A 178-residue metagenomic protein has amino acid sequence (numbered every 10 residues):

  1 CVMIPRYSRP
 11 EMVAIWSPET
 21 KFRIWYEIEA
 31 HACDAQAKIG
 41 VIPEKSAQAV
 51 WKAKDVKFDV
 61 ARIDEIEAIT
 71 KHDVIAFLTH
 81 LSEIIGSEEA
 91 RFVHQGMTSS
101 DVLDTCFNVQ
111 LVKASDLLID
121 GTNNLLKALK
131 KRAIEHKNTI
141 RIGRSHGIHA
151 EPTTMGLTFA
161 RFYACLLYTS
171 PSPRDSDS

Functional and structural regions predicted by a protein language model:
C1-S170, R174: A helix-coil-helix interface module used to build multimeric assemblies and to scaffold catalytic/cofactor sites
